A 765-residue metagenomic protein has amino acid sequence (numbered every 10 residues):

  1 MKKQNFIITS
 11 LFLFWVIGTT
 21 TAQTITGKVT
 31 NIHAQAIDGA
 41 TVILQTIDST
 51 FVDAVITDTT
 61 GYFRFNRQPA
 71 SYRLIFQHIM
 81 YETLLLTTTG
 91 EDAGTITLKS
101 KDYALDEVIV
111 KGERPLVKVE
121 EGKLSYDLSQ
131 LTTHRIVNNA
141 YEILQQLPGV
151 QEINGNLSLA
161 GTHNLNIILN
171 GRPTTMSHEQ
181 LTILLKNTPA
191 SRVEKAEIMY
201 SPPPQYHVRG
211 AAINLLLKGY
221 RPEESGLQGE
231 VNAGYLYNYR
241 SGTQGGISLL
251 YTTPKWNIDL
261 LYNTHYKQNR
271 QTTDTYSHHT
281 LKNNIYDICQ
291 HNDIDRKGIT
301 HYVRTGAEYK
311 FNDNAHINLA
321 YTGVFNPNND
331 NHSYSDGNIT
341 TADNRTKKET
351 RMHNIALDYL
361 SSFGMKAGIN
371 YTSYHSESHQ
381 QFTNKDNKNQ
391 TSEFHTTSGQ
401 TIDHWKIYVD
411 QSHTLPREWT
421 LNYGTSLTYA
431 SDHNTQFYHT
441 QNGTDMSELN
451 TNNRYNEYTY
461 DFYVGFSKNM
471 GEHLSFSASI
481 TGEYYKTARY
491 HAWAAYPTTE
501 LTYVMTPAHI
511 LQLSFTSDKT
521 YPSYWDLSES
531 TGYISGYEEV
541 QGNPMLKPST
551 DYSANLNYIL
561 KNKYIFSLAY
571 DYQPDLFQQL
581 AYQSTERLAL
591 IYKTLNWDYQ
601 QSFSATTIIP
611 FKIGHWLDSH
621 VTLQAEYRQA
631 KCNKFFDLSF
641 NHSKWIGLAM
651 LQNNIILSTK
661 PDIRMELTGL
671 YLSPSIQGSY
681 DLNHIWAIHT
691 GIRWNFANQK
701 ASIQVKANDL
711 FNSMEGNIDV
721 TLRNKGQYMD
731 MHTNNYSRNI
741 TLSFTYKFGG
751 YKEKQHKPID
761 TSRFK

Functional and structural regions predicted by a protein language model:
I43-Q45, Q77-Y81, A93-T132, E152-N154 (+3 more regions): Short, acidic, small-residue-rich periplasmic hinge/interaction motif at the N-terminus of Gram-negative outer-membrane
D48-Y62: Short, acidic Ser/Thr/Gly-rich low-complexity loop/linker segments typical of extracellular and cell-surface proteins
N66, T174-Y200: Short acidic/polar hinge/loop motifs at secondary-structure boundaries that mediate gating or recognition
A93-L98, A140-I143, L181-I183, V208-N232 (+1 more regions): N-terminal periplasmic accessory domains that precede and gate Gram-negative outer-membrane beta-barrel machines
Y141-S177: Extracytoplasmic beta-strand/coil segments of soluble accessory domains associated with Gram-negative outer-membrane
W256, T300-N326, N344-P497, T502-A508 (+3 more regions): Face-selective signature of the C-terminal outer-membrane beta-barrel domain
K519-L568, Y572-P574, L590-S604, K612 (+1 more regions): Outer-membrane beta-barrel signature, preferentially recognizing the C-terminal barrel domain of Gram-negative
F696-K765: C-terminal beta-signal and adjacent terminal beta-strands/loops of Gram-negative outer-membrane beta-barrel proteins
